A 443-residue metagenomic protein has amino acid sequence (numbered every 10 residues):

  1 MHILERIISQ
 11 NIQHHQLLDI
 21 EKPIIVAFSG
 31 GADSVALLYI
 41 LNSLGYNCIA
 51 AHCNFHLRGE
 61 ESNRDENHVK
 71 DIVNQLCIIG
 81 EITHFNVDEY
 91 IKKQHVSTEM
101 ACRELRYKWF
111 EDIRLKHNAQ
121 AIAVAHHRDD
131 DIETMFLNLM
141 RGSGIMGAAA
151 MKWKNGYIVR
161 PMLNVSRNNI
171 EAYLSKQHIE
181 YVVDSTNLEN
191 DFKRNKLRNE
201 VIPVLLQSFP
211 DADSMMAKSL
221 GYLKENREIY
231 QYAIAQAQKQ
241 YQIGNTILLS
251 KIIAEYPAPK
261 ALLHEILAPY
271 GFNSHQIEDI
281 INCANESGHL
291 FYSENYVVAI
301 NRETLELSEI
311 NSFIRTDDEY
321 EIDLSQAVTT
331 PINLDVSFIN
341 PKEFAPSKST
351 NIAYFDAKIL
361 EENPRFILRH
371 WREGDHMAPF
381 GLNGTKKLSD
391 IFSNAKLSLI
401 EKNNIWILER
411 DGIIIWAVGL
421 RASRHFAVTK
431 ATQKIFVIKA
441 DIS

Functional and structural regions predicted by a protein language model:
M1-P203, Y232: Core alpha/beta nucleotide-donor-binding catalytic domains of modification enzymes
I3-D33, I49, C53, F85 (+3 more regions): AMP-forming adenylation/ATP pyrophosphatase catalytic core
S97, S208-F209, E228-I229: A general structural signal for short secondary-structure boundary/capping elements
Q177, V204-S208, L223-N226, P269: Change "in soluble alpha/beta enzymes" to "in soluble alpha/beta proteins
N187-R194, S214-K224: Internal, active-site/partner-interface "lid" segment
F192, Q207, A254: A short glycine-/small-residue-rich loop at the edge of a beta-strand within enzyme catalytic domains
R198-M216: Conserved anion/nucleotide-ligand pocket segment
